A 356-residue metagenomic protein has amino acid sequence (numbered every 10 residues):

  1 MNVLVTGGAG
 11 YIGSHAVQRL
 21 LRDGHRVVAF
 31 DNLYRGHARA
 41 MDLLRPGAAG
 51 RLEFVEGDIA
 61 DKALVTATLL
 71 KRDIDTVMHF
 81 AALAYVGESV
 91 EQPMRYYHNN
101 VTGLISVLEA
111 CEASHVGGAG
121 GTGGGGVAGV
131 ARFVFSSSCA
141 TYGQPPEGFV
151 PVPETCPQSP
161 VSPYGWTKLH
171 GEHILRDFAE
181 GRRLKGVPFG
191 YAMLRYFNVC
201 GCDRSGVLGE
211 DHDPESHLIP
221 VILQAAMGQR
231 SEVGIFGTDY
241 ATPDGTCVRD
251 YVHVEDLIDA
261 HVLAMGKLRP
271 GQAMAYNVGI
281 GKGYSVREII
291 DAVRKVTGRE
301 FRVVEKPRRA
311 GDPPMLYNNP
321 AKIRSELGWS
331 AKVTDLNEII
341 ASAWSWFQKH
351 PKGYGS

Functional and structural regions predicted by a protein language model:
M1-C202: N-terminal Rossmann-like NAD(P)+-binding domain of SDR-like oxidoreductases, especially those catalyzing
Y11, S162, R195, E210-D213 (+4 more regions): Amphipathic alpha-helical recognition patches that constitute DNA-binding helices
A60, A84, Y96, A140 (+4 more regions): Glycosyltransferase donor-binding loop in the core domain
D73, H115, A179, R183 (+4 more regions): Secondary-structure transition/hinge residues
F149, P160-T167, D211-I219, D250-V254: The catalytic Tyr-centered alpha-helix of NAD(P)H-dependent dehydrogenases
F189, S205, G234-I235: Oxidoreductase cofactor-interface core, primarily capturing Rossmann-like NAD(P)-dependent enzymes
R204-E215, Q224-A225, S231: Hydrophobic, Gly/Ser/Ala-rich alpha-helical and linker tracts in large acyl-processing enzymes of secondary/lipid
L218-S356: C-terminal substrate-binding subdomain of Rossmann-fold SDR/epimerase-dehydratase oxidoreductases
